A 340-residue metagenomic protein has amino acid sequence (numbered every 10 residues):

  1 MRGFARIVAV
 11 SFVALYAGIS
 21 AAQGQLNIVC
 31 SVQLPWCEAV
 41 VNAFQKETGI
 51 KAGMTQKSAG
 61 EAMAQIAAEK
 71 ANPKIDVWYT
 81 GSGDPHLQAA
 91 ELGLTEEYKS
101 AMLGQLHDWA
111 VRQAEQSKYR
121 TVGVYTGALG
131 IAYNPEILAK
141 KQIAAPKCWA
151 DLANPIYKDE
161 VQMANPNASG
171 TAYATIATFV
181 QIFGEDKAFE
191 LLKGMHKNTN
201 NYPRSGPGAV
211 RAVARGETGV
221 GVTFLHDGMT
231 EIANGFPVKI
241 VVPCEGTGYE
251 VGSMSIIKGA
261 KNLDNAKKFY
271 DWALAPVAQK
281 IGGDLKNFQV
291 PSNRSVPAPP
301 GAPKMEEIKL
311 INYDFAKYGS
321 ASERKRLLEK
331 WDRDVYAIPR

Functional and structural regions predicted by a protein language model:
Q23-L87: Early extracytoplasmic/lumenal segment of secretory-pathway proteins
S31-E38, K74-E217: Extracytoplasmic ligand-binding site segments that recognize negatively charged/polar headgroups
D84-Q88, A214, G219-P237: A ligand-binding cleft/hinge motif common to bilobed small-molecule-binding domains
E96-G104, T121-V122, A150, F236-G248 (+1 more regions): Short beta-strand->loop
G127, L191-H196, Y202-P203, N234-K258 (+1 more regions): Periplasmic-binding protein-like
A132-I137, A177, V251-N262, I281-G282: A bilobed periplasmic-binding-protein/Venus flytrap-type ligand-binding module shared by bacterial periplasmic
I257-F315: Mature extracytoplasmic/periplasmic domains
Y313-R340: Conserved C-terminal helix/tail region of periplasmic/extracytoplasmic solute-binding proteins
